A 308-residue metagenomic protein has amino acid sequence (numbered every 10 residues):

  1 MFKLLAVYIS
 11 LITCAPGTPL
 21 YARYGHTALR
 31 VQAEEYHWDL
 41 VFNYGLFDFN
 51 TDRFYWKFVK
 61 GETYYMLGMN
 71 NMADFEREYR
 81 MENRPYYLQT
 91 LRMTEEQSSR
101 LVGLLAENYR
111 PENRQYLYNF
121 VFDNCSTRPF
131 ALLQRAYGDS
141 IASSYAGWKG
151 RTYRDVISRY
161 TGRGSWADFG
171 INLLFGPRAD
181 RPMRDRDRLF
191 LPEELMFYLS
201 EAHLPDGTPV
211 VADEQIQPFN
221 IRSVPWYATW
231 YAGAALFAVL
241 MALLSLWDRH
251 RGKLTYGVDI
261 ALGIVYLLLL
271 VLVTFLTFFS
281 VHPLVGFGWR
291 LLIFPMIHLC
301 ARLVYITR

Functional and structural regions predicted by a protein language model:
M1-I9: Hydrophobic alpha-helical targeting segments used for export or membrane insertion
F2, L20-A22, R222-P225: Alpha-helical membrane-anchoring segments
K3, L88-L91, R100: A compositional/structural signature marking long, glycine- and acidic/polar-rich segments with frequent tryptophans
Y8-P85: Glycine-rich catalytic cores of cysteine/serine-nucleophile enzymes that process amide/ester linkages in cell-envelope
G17-T18, R84-R92, P111-F120: Second-shell loop/turn segments in exported
H26, D39, L88-T90, S126 (+1 more regions): Extracellular structured ligand-interaction cores
M93-A106: A structural motif
E107-V304, R308: Activation targets extended, charge/polar-rich intrinsically disordered C-terminal tails
